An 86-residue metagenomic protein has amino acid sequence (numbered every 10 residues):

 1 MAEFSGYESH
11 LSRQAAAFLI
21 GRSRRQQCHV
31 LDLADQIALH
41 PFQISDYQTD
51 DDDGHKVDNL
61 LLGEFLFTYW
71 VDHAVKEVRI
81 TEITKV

Functional and structural regions predicted by a protein language model:
M1-L66, W70-V86: Basic, Lys/Arg-enriched alpha-helical interface segments
